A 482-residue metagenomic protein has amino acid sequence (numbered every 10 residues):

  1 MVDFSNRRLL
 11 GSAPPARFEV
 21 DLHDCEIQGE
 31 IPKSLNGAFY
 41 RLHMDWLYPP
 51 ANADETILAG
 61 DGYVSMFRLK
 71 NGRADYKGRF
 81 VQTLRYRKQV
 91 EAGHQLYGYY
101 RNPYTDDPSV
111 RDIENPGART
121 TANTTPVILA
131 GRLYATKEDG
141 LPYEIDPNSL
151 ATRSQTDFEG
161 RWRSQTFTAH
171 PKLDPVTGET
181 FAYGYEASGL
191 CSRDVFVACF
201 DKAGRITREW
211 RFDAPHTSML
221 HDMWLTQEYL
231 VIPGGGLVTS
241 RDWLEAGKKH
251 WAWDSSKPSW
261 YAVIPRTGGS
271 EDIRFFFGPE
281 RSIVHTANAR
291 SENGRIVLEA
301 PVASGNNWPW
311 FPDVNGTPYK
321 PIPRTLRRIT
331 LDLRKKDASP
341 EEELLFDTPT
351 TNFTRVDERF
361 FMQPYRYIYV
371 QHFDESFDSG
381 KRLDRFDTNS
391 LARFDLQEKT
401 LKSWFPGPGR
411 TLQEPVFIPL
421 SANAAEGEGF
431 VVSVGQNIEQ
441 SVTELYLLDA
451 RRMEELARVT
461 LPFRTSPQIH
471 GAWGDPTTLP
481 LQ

Functional and structural regions predicted by a protein language model:
M1-Q482: Beta-propeller domains
